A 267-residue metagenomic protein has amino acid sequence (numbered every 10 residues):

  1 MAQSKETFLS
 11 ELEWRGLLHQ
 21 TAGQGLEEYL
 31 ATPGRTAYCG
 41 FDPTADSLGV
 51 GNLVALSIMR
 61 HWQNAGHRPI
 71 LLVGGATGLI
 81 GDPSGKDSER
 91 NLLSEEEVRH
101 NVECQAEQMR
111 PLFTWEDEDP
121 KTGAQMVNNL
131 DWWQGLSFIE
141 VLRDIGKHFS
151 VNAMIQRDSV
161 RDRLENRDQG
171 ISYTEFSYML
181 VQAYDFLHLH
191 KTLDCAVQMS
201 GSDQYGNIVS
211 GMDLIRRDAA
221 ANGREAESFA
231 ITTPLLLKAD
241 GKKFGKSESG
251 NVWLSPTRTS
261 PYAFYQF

Functional and structural regions predicted by a protein language model:
M1-Q204, I208-M212, A219-F229: NTP-dependent nucleotidyl-transfer catalytic core
N91-L92, N129, W133, R167 (+2 more regions): Conserved phosphate-binding loops in nucleotide/dinucleotide-binding enzymes
I231-T233: Short loop/turn microsegments at loop-to-beta-strand junctions
